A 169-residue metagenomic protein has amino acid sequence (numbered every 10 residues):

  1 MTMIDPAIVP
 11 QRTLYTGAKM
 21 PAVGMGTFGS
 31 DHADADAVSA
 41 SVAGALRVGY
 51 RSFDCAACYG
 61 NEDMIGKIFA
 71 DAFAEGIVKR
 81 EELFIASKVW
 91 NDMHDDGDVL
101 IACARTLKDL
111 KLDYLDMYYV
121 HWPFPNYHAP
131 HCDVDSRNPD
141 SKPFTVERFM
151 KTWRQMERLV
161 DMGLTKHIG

Functional and structural regions predicted by a protein language model:
M1-L83, G97-I101, D113, Q155-D161: N-terminal binding-site loop/beta-alpha segment at the start of enzyme catalytic domains that lines or forms
G24, D54, F84-A86, Y119 (+1 more regions): Structural recognition of the beta-strand scaffold that forms the well-ordered cores of secreted hydrolase catalytic
F28-S30, G60, W90-D92, P123-P125: Short, solvent-exposed loop/turn segments at secondary-structure junctions
H32-A33, H94, E147-R148: Residues that cap or flank secondary-structure elements
Y50, S87, R137-S141: Short amphipathic alpha-helical segments at helix-loop
A57, N91, S141-F144: Pocket-edge positions in alpha/beta enzyme catalytic cores
K79-M93, M117-P123: A short, structured active-site edge motif that brings together acidic residues
L100-G169: Glycine/proline-rich, positively charged, aromatic-decorated active-site loop/lid region on the catalytic face
